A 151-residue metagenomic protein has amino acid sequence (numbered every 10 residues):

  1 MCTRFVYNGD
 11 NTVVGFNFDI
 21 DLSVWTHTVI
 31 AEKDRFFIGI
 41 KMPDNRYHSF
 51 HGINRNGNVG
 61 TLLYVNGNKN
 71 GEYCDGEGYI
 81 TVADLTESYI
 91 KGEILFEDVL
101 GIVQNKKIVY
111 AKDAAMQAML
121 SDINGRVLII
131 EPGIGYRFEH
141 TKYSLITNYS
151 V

Functional and structural regions predicted by a protein language model:
M1-K91, I123-V151: C-terminal, well-structured catalytic/ligand-binding subdomain of enzymes
F96-K107: Short, well-structured alpha-helical segments that form the helix of a local strand-helix-strand
N105-G125: Catalytic core of PPM/PP2C metal-dependent serine/threonine phosphatase domains
